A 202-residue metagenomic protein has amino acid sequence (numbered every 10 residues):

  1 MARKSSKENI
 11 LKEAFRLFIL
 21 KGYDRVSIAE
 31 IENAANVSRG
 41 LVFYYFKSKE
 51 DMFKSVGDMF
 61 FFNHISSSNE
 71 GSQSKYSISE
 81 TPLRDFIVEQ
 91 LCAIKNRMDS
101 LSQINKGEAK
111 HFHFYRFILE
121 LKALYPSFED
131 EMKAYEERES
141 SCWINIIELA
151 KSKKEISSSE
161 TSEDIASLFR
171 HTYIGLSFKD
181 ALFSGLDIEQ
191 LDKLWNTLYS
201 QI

Functional and structural regions predicted by a protein language model:
S5, N9, L17-M59: Helix-turn-helix
E13-L20, S67, F114-I118, L168 (+1 more regions): Solvent-exposed, amphipathic alpha-helical segments
K49, V56, F60, H64 (+3 more regions): Hydrophobic/aromatic residues within well-ordered alpha-helical segments
M52-K75, E131: Histidine- and aromatic-rich ligand-binding microenvironments
N69-A109, S162, A166-F169, D192: Hydrophobic alpha-helical connector segments
D85, K106-R116, Y125-K153, D164: Amphipathic alpha-helical packing segments from all-alpha helical-bundle domains
C92-G107, H113-L124, T197-I202: Helix-loop "lid/cap" segments that line or gate small-molecule binding pockets
E129-S140, K151-L198: Hydrophobic/aromatic-rich alpha-helical bundle segments in the mid-to-C-terminal region
